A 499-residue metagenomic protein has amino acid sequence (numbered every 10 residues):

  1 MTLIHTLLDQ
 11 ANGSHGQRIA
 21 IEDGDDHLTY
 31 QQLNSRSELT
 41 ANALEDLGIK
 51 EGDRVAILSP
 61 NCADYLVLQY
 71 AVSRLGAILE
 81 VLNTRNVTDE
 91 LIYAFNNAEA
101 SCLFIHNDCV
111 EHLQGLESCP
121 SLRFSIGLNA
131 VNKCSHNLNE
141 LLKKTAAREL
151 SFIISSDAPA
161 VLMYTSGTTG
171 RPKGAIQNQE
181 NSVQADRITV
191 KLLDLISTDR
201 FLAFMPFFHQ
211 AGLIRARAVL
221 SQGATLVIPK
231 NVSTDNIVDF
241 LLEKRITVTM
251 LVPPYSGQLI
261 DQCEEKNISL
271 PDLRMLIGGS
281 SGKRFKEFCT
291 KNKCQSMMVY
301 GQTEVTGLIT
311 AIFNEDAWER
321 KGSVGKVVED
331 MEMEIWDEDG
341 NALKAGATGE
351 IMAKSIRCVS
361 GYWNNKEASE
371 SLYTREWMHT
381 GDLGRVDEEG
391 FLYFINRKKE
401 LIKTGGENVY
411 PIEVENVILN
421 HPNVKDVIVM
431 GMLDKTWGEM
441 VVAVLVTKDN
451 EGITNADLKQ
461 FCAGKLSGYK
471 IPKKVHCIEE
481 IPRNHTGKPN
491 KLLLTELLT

Functional and structural regions predicted by a protein language model:
Q17, T145-Y164, R171, D194-R200: Conserved pre-ATP/AMP-binding loop-to-beta segment of ANL
T29-Q31, A160-Q184: Conserved AMP-binding A3 loop
N34-T40, S156, A175-I196, F204 (+2 more regions): Conserved structural elements of the adenylate-forming
D46-L47, Y70, R74-E140, D449-E451 (+1 more regions): Structural core segment of the AMP-binding/adenylate-forming
T84-N86, I92, L103-I105, S355 (+6 more regions): AMP-binding/adenylate-forming catalytic core of the ANL superfamily
V183-R200, F208-V248, Q258-C263: Conserved AMP-binding/adenylation subdomain of ANL enzymes
S221, I246-L251, I260-E319, E332: Gly/Ser/Thr-rich phosphate-binding loop
T310, K326-D330, N341-L372, E407-V409: Conserved ATP/PPi-binding loop(s) of AMP-dependent carboxylate-activating enzymes
